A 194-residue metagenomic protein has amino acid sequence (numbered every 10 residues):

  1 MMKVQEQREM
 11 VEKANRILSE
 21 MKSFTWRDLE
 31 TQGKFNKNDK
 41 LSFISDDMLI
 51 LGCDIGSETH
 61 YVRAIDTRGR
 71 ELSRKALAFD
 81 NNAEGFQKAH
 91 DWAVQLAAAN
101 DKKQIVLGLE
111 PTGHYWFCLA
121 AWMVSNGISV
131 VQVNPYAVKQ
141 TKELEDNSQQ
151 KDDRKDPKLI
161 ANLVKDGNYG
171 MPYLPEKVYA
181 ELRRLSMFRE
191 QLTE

Functional and structural regions predicted by a protein language model:
M1-E194: Phosphate- and other anionic-substrate recognition elements at nucleic-acid/protein interfaces
